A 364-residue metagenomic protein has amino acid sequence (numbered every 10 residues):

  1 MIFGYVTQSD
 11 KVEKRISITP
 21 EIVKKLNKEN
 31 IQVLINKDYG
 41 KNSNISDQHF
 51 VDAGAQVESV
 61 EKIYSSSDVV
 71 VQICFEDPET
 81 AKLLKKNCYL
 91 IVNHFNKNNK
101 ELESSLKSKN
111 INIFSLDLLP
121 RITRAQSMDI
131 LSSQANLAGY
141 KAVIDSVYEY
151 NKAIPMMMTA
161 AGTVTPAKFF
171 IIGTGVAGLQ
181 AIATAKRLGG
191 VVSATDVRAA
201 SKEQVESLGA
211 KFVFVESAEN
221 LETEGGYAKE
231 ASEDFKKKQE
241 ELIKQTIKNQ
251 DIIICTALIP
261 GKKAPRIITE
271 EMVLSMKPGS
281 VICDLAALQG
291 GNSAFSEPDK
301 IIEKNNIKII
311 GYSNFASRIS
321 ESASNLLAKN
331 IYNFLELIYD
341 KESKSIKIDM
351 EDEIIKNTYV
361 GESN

Functional and structural regions predicted by a protein language model:
M1-K109: An N-terminal-biased, well-structured beta-alpha scaffold segment characteristic of Rossmann-like dinucleotide-binding
I2, Q8, E76-K168: Glycine/serine-rich phosphate-binding loop and adjoining beta1-alpha1 elements at the start of nucleotide-handling
T7-I45, A153-T246: Glycine-rich phosphate/diphosphate-binding loop of Rossmann-like nucleotide-binding domains
V12-S17, E79-L83, L258-I268, S293-A294: Glycine/threonine-rich flexible loop motifs
G54-D68, E76, T223-I253, A257-L274 (+2 more regions): A structured beta-alpha segment of the ubiquitous adenosine-cofactor-binding alpha/beta core
K97-T123, K262-A316: Rossmann-fold NAD(P)-binding glycine/threonine-rich loop
D117-L118, T123-A160, P166, S293-N364: Adenosine-phosphate binding glycine-rich loop
